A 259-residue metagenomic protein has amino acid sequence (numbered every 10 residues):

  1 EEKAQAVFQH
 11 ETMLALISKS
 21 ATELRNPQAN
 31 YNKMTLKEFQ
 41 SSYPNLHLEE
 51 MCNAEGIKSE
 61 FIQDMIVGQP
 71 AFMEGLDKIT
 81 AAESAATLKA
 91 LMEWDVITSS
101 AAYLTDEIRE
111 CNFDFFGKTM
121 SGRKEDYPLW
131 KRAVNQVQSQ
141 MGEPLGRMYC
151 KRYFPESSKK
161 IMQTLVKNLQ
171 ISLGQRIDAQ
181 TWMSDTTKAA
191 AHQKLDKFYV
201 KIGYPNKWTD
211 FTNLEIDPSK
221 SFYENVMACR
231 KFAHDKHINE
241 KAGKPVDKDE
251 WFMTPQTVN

Functional and structural regions predicted by a protein language model:
E1-T164, N168: Noncatalytic, helix-rich "gating/capping" subdomain that lines the substrate-entry/channel surface of large enzyme
M13-E23, I171, F198-T209: Secretory-pathway/luminal and periplasmic proteins that interact with or process carbohydrate-rich
D64-A71, K89-V96, D217-N259: Active-site-adjacent "gating/activation" loops or surface patches in catalytic cores
G174-D178: Extended, structured, electrostatic nucleic-acid-contact surfaces
A191-K194, F198: Active-site pocket-lining segments that scaffold enzyme catalytic pockets across diverse folds
T212-N213: Acidic/polar surface patches and capping/hinge elements
